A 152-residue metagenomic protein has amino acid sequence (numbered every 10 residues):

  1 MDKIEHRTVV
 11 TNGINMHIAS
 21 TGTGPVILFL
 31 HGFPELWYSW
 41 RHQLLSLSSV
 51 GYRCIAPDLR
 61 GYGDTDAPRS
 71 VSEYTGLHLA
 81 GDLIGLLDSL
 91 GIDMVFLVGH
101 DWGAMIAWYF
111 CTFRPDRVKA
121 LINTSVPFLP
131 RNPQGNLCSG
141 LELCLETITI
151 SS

Functional and structural regions predicted by a protein language model:
D2-I4, N15-M16, V26, Y62-V98 (+1 more regions): Flexible "cap/lid" subdomain of the alpha/beta-hydrolase fold that forms the substrate-access gate
E5-T11: Short acidic-hydrophobic surface loop/beta-edge motif
V10, S20-G22, E146-I148: Intrinsically disordered/low-complexity terminal segments and short unstructured peptides
T11, F29, W37, Y52 (+2 more regions): Generic secretory/membrane-interface signal
N12, G22-T23, V50, G91-D93: Residue-level preference for short coil/turn positions at secondary-structure junctions
H17-D66, L86: Conserved HGGG/HGGXW glycine-rich cap/lid loop of the alpha/beta-hydrolase fold
